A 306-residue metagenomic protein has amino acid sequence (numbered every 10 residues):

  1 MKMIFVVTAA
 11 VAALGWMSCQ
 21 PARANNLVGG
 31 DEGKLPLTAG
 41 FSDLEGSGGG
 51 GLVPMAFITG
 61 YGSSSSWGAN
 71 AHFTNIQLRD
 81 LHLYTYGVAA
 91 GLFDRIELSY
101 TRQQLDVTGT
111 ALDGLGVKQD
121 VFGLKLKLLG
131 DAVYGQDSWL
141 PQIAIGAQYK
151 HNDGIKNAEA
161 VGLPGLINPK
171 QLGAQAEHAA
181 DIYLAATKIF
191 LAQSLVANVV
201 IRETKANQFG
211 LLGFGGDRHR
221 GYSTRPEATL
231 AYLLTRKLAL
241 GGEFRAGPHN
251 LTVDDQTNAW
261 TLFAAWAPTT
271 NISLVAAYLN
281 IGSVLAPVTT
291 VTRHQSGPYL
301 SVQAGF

Functional and structural regions predicted by a protein language model:
M1-T38: Cleavable N-terminal export/targeting peptides
A13-G15, G146, G241: Small side chains
A24-L195, K205, F214, T235-K237 (+5 more regions): Transmembrane beta-barrel domains of Gram-negative outer membranes and organellar outer membranes
V199-E203: Extracellular glycoprotein-like low-complexity segments
L212-F306: Outer membrane beta-barrel transmembrane domains
